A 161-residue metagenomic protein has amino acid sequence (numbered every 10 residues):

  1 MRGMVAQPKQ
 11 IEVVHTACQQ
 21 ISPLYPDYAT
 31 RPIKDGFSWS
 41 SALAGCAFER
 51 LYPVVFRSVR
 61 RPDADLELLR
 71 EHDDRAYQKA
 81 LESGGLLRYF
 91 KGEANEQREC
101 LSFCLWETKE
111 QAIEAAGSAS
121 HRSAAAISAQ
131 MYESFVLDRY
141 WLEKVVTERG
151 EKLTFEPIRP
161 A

Functional and structural regions predicted by a protein language model:
M1-N95, Y140-A161: Short S/T/G/P-rich N-terminal loop/turn motif that feeds into the first structured element of a domain
P26, G117, Q130-E133: Generic surface-pattern signal
R50, E99-C100, S134: A structure-centric signal for secondary-structure junctions around beta-strands
V54-S58, Y89-S118: Short, well-ordered beta-strand segments in beta-rich or mixed alpha/beta enzyme and ligand-binding folds
A119-A125: Compact nucleic-acid interaction/catalytic patches
A125-Y140: Conserved short beta-strand edge segments in small beta-sheet-based binding/regulatory domains
